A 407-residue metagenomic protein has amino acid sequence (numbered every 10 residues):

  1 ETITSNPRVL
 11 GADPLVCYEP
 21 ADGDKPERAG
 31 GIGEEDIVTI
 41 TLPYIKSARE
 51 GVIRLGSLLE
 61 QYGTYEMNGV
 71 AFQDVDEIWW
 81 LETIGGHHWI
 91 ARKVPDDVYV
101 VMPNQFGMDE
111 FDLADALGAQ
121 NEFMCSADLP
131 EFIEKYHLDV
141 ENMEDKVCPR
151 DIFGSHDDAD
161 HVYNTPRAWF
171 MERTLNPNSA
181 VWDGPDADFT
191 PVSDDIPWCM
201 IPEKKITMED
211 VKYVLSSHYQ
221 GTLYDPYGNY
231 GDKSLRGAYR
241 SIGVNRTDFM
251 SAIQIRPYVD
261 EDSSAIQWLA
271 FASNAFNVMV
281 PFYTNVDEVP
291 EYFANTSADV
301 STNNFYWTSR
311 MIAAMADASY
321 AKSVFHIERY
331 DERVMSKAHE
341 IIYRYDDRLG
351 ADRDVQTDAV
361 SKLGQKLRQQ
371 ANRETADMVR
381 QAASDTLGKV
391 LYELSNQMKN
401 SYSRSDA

Functional and structural regions predicted by a protein language model:
T2, N6-V94, V98-P103, P197 (+2 more regions): Structured, non-membrane catalytic/scaffold regions adjacent to prosthetic-group chemistry
S5-N6, V52, G63, M67 (+2 more regions): C-terminus-biased signal that marks the final domain/tail of proteins
